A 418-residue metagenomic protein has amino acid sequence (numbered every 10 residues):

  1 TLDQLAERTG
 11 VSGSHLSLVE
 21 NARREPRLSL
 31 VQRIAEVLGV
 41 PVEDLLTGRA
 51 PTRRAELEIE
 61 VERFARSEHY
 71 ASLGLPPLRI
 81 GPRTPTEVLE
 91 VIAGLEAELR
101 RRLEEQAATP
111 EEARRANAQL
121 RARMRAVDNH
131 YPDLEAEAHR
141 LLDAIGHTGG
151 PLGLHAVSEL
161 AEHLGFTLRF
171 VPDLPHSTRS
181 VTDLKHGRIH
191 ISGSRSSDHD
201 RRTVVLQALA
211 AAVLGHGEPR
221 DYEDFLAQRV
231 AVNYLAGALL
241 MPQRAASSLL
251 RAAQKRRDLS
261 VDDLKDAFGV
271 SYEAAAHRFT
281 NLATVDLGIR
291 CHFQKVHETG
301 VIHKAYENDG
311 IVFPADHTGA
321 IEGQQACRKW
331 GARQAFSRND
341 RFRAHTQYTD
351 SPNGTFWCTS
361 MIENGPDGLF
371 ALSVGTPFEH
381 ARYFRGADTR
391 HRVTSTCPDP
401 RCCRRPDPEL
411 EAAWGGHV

Functional and structural regions predicted by a protein language model:
D3, E7, V11-S12, N21 (+4 more regions): Short juxta-domain linker segments that transition from a proline/glycine-rich, charged coil into a short amphipathic
